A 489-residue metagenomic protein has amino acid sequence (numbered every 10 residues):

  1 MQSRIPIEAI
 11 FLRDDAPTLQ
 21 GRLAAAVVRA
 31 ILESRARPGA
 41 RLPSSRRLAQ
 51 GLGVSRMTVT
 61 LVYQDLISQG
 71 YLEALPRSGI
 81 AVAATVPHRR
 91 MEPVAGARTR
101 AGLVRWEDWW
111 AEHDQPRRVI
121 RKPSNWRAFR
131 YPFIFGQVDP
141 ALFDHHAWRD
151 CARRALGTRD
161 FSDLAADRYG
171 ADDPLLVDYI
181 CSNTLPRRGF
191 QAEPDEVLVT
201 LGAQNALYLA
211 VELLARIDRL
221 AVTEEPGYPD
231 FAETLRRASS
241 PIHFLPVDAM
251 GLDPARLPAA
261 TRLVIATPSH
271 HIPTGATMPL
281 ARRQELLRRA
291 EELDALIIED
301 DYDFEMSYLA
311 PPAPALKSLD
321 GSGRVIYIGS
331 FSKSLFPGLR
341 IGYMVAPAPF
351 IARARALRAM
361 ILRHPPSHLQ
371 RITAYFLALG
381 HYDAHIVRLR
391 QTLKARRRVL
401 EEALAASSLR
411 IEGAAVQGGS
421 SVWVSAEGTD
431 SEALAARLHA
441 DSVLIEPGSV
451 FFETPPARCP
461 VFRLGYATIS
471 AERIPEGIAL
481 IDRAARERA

Functional and structural regions predicted by a protein language model:
M1-R153, P349, R355, A359-P366 (+11 more regions): N-terminal basic, amphipathic alpha-helical segments
L52, A238, E292-L293, G323 (+2 more regions): Helix C-cap/helix->beta junction micro-motif
L72, L220, P241, L296 (+1 more regions): Residue-level detector of anion-binding/catalytic polar loops
A152-L293, E305-M306, P311-L319, I326 (+1 more regions): Conserved core of the PLP fold type I
T223, F244, E299, I445-P447: Hydrophobic residues in well-ordered beta-strands that form the structural core
S318-R353, P365-H368: Active-site PLP attachment segment
Y343, R371-L379: Helix-loop "lid/cap" segments that line or gate small-molecule binding pockets
